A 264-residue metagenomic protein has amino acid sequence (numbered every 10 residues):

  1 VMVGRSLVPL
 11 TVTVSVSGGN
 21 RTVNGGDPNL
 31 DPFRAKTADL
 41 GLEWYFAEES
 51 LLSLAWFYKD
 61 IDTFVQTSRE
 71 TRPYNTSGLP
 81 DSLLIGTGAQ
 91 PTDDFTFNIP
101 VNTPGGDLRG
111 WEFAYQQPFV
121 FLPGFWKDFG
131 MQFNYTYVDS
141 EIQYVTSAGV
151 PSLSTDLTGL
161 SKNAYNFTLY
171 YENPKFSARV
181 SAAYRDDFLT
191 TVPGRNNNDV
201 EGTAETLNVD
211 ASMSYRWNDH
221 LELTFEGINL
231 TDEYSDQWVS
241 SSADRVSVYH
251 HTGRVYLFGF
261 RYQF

Functional and structural regions predicted by a protein language model:
V1-S53, Y58-I61, L83-I85, Q90-F119 (+4 more regions): Outer-membrane beta-barrel signature, preferentially recognizing the C-terminal barrel domain of Gram-negative
V1-T13, W56, V65-T71, W126-K127 (+3 more regions): Outer-membrane beta-barrel translocator domains and adjoining extracellular loop/strand segments of Gram-negative
L40-W44, F113-Q117, F133, F167-Y171 (+4 more regions): Residues on the lipid-exposed face of transmembrane beta-strands in outer-membrane beta-barrel proteins
E49-L52, L122-G124, K175-R179, D219-F225 (+1 more regions): Repeated loop/turn-to-beta-strand initiation elements of outer-membrane beta-barrel proteins
F57-D60, S77-V192, T231: Gram-negative outer-membrane beta-barrel transporters
D62, Y184-P193, S214-F264: C-terminal beta-signal and adjacent terminal beta-strands/loops of Gram-negative outer-membrane beta-barrel proteins
E172-N173, T203, W217: Structural motif
